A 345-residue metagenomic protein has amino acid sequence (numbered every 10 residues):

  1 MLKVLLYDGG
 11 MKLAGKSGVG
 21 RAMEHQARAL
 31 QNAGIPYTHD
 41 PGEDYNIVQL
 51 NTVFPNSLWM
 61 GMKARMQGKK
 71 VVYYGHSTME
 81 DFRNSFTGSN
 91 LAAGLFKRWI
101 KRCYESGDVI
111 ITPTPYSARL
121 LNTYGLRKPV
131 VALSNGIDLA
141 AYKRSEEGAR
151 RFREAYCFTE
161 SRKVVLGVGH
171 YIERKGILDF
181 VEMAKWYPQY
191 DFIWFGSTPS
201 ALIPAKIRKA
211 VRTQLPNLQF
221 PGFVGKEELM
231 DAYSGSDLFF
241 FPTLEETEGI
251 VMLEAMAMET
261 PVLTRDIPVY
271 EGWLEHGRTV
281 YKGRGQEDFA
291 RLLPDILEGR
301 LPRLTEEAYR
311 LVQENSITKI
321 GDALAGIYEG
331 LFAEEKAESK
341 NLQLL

Functional and structural regions predicted by a protein language model:
L91-I110: Membrane-proximal helix-turn-helix segments that form the acceptor-binding/catalytic region of lipid-linked
Y104, F223-V224, D231-S236: Short alpha-helical donor nucleotide-sugar binding micro-motif in glycosyltransferases
F158-K175, V181-K185, I193: Conserved donor-binding/catalytic core segment of Leloir-type glycosyltransferases
V168, D191-K206: Glycosyltransferase donor-sugar binding loop
A205-E227: Nucleotide-activated donor-binding/catalytic signature segment of Leloir-type glycosyltransferases, i.e., the conserved
L244: Aromatic "clamp/platform" in nucleotide-sugar-dependent glycosyltransferases that forms part of the donor/acceptor
P261-T264: Short hydrophobic beta-strand element within catalytic cores of glycosyltransferases and related nucleotide-activated
H276-E287, P294-R300: Conserved acidic donor-binding segment of nucleotide-sugar-dependent glycosyltransferases
